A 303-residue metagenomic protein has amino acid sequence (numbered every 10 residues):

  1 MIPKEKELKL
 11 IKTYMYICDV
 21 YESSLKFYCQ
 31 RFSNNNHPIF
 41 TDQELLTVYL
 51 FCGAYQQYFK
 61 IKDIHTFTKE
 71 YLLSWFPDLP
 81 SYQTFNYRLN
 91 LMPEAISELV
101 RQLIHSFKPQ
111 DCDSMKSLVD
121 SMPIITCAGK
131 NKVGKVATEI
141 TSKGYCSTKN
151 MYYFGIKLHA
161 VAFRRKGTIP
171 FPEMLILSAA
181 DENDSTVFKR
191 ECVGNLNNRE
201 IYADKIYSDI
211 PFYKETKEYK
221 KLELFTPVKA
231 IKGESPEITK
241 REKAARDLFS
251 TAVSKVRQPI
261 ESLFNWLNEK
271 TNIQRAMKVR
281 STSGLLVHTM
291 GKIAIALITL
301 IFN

Functional and structural regions predicted by a protein language model:
M1-N303: Short alpha-helical elements
